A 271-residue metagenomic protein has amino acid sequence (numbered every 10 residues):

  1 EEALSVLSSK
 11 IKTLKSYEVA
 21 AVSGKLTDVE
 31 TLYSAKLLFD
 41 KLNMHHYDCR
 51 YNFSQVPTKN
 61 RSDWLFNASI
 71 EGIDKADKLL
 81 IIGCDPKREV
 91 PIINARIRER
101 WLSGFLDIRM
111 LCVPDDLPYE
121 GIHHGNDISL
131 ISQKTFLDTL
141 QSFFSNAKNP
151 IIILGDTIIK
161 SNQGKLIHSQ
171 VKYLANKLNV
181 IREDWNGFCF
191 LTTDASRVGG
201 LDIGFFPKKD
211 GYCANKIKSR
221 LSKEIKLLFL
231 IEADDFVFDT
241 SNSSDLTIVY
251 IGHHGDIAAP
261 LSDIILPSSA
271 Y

Functional and structural regions predicted by a protein language model:
E1-Y271: Catalytic alpha/large subunits of respiratory electron-transfer oxidoreductases, centered on bis-MGD molybdoenzymes
